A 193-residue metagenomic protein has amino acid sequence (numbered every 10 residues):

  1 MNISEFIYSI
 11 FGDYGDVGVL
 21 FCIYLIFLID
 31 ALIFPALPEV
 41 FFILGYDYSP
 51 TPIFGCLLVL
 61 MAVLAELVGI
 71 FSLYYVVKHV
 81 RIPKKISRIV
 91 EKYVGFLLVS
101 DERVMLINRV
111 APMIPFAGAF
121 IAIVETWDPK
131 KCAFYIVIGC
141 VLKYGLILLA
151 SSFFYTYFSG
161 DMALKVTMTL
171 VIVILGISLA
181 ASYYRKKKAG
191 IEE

Functional and structural regions predicted by a protein language model:
M1-C22, P50-F120, V124-K131, F153-I172 (+1 more regions): Membrane-interfacial helix-loop-helix
S9-F11, F27-L32, V104-M105, A133-I138: Short, amphipathic, aromatic/basic-enriched membrane-interface segments that mark the entry/exit of transmembrane
L20-G45, A111-F120: Transmembrane helix boundary and interhelical junction motifs in multipass membrane proteins
I26, A62-A65, I138-K143: Transmembrane alpha-helical core residues of multi-pass small-molecule transporters, especially secondary transporters
A31, E66-Y74, Y144, L148: Transmembrane alpha-helical segments of multi-pass membrane transport proteins and ion-pumping complexes
L37, V76, A150: Active-site-proximal flexible loops/turns
Y46, Y144, L148-Y155: Juxtamembrane "helix exit" motif at the C-terminal ends of alpha-helical transmembrane segments in multi-pass membrane
V124-C140, Y144, L148: Functionally important transmembrane alpha-helices
